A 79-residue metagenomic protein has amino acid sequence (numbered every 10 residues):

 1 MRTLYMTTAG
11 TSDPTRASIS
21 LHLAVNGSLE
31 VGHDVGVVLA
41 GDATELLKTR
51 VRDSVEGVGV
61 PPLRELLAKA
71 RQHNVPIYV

Functional and structural regions predicted by a protein language model:
L4-S18, V51: Short, glycine-rich nucleotide/cofactor-binding loops
A9-T11, G41-E45: Acidic, glycine-rich active-site loops and adjacent beta-strand->loop/helix elements that engage anionic groups
A17-E30, V37: Histidine-anchored nucleotide/phosphate-binding helix
V31-G32, N74: Glycine-centered short loops/turns at secondary-structure junctions
D34-A40, I77-V79: Short internal beta-strands
A43-E56: N-terminal beta-loop-helix "entrance" segment that forms/cooperates in small-molecule cofactor or anionic ligand
D53-V79: A glycine-rich helix N-cap at a beta->alpha junction
